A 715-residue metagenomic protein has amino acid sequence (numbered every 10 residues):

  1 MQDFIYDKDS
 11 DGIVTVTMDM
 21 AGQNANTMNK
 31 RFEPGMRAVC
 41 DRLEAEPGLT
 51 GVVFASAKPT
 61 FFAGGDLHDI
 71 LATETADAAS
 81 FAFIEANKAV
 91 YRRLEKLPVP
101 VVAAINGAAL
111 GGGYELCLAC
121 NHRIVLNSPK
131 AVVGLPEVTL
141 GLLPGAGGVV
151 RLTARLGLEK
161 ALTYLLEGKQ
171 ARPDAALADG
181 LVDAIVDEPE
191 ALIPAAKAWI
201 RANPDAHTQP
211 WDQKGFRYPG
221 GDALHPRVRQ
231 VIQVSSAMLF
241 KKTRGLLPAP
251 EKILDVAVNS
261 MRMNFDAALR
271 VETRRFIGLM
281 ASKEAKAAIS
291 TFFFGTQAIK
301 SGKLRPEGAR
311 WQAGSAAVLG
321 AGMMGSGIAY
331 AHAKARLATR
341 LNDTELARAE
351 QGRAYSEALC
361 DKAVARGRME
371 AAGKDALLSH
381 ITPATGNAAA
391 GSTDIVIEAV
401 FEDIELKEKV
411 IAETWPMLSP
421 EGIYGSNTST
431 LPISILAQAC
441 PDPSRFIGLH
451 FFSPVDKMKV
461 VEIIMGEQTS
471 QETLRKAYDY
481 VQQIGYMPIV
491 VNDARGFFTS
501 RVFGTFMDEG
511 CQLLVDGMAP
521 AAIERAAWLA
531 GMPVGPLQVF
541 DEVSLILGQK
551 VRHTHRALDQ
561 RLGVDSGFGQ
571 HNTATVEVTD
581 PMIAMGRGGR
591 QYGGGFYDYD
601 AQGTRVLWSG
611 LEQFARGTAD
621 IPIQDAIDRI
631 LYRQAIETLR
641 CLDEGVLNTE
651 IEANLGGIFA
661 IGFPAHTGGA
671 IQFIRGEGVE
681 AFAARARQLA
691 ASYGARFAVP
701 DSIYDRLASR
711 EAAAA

Functional and structural regions predicted by a protein language model:
M1-A55, R92: Conserved CoA-thioester-binding segment of acyl-CoA-metabolizing enzymes
Q2-D9, D19, E74, F81-E85 (+5 more regions): N-terminal glycine-rich phosphate-binding loop for ADP-containing cofactors
R31, A45, K58-A72, Y91: Amphipathic alpha-helical interaction surfaces in cytosolic regulatory modules
P59-A63, L110-G111, L431-P432: Short, active-site-adjacent cap segments at secondary-structure transitions
D69-R93: Extended, non-globular alpha-helical segments
A103, G107-G113: Gly/Ser-rich catalytic serine loop of serine hydrolases
